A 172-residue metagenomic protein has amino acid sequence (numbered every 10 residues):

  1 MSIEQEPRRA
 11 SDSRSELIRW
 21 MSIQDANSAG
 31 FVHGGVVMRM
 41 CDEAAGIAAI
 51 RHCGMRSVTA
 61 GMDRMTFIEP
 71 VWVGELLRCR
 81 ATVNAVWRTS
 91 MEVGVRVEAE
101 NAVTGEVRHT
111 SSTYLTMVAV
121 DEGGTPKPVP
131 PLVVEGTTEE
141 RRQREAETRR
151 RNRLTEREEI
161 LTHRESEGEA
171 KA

Functional and structural regions predicted by a protein language model:
E4-E6, A10-S11, S15-L17, W72-L76 (+1 more regions): HotDog/MaoC-like acyl-thioester-processing domains
A10, R14-V32: Extended boundary segments
I18, S22, R51-H52, T66: N-terminal leader/targeting segments and the first structural element of proteins
Q24-R39, A170-A172: A conserved, well-ordered hydrophobic junction motif at loop->secondary-structure transitions
V36-G54: Active-site helix/loop of acyl-thioester processing domains in fatty-acid/polyketide metabolism, spanning hotdog-fold
G54-P70: Small beta-barrel nucleic-acid-binding modules, principally OB-folds
